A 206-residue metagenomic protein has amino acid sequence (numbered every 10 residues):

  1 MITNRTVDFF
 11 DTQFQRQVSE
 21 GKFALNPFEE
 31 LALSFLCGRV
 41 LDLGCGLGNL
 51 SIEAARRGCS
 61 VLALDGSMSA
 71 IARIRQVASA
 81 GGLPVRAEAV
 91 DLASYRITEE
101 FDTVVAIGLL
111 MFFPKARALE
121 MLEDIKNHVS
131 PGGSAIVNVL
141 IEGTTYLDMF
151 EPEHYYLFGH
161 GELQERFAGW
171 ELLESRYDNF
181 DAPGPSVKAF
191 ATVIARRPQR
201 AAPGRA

Functional and structural regions predicted by a protein language model:
M1-C37, G46-E99, F113-E120, D124 (+1 more regions): Class I (Rossmann-like) S-adenosyl-L-methionine-dependent methyltransferase catalytic domain, capturing the SAM-binding
L43: Conserved beta-strand/loop positions that form the S-adenosyl-L-methionine
V105: A conserved beta-strand element that flanks and buttresses the S-adenosyl-L-methionine
G108-F112: Short catalytic micro-motifs in class I SAM-dependent methyltransferases
